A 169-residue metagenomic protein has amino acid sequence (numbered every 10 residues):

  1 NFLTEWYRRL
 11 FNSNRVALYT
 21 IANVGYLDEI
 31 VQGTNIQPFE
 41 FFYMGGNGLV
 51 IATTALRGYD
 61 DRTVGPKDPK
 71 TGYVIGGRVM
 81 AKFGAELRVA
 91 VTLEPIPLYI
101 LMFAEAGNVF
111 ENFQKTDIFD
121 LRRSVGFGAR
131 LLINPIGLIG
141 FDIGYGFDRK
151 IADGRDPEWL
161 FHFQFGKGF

Functional and structural regions predicted by a protein language model:
N1-P97, M102-F103, F110-N112, K150-G154 (+1 more regions): C-terminal outer-membrane beta-barrel translocator/porin domains of Gram-negative envelope proteins and their
M44-G48, A52-T53, Q114-F169: C-terminal beta-signal and terminal closure region of outer-membrane beta-barrel proteins
